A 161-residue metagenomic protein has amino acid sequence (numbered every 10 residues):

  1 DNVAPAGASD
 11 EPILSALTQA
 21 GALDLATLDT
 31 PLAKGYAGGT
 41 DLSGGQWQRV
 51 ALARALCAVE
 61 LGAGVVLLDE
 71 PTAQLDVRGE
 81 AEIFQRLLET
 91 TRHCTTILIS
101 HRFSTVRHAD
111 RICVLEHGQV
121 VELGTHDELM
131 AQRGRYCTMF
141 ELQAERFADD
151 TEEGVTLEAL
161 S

Functional and structural regions predicted by a protein language model:
D1-Y36, C57-A63, R135-T138: Conserved "ABC signature" C-loop
A33, S43-G45: ABC transporter NBD signature
T40-D41, V50-C57, L98: ABC ATPase nucleotide-binding domain "signature" region
V59-A63, R86-L98, V106: Conserved catalytic loops of ABC-family nucleotide-binding domains
G64-E70: Catalytic Walker B motif of ABC-type/P-loop ATPase nucleotide-binding domains
A73-R86: Conserved D-loop/post-Walker B switch-helix segment of ABC ATPase nucleotide-binding domains
Q85, H93, R102, R107-S161: C-terminal portion of ABC ATPase nucleotide-binding domains
